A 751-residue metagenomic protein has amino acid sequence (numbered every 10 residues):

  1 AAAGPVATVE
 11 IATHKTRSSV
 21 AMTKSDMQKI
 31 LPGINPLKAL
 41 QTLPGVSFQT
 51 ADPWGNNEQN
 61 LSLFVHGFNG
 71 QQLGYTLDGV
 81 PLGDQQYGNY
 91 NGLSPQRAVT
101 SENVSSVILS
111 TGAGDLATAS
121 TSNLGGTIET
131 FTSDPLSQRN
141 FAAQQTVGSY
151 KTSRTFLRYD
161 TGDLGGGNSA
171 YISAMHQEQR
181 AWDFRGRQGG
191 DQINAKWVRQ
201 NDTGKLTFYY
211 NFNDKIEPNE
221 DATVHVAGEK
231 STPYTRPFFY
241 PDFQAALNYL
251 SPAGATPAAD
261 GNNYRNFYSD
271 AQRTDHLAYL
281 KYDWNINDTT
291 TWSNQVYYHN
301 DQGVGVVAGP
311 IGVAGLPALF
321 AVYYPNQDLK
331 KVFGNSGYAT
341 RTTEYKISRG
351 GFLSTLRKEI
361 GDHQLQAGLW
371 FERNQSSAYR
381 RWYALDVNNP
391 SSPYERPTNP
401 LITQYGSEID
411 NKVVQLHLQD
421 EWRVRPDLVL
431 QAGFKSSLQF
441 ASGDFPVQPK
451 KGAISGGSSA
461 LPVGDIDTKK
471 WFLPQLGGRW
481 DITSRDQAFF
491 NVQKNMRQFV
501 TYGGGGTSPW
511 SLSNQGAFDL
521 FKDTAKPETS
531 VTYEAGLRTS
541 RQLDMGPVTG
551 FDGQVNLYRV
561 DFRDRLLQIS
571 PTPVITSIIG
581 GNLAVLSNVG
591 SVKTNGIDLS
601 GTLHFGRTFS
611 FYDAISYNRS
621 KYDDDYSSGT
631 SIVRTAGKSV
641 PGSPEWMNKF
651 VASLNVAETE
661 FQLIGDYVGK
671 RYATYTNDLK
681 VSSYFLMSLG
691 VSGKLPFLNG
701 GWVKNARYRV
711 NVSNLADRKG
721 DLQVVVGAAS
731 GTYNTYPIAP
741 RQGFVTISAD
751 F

Functional and structural regions predicted by a protein language model:
A1-K29, L37, G70, D78 (+1 more regions): Short, acidic, small-residue-rich periplasmic hinge/interaction motif at the N-terminus of Gram-negative outer-membrane
L37-P81: Extracytoplasmic beta-strand/coil segments of soluble accessory domains associated with Gram-negative outer-membrane
S62-A113: Periplasmic plug
R97-A142: A beta-strand signature from Gram-negative outer-membrane beta-barrel systems, especially the internal plug domain
N140-A142, V147-E178, W182-A246, P252 (+4 more regions): Transmembrane beta-barrel wall of Gram-negative outer-membrane proteins
A339, Q366-D486, Q498-S511, A584: Signature of Gram-negative outer-membrane beta-barrel scaffolds
R425-P426, M545, G550-L566, S570-P571 (+4 more regions): Gram-negative outer-membrane beta-barrel transporters
F440-I454, I466, R479-E534, G553 (+4 more regions): Surface-exposed extracellular loop regions of Gram-negative outer-membrane beta-barrel proteins, predominantly
